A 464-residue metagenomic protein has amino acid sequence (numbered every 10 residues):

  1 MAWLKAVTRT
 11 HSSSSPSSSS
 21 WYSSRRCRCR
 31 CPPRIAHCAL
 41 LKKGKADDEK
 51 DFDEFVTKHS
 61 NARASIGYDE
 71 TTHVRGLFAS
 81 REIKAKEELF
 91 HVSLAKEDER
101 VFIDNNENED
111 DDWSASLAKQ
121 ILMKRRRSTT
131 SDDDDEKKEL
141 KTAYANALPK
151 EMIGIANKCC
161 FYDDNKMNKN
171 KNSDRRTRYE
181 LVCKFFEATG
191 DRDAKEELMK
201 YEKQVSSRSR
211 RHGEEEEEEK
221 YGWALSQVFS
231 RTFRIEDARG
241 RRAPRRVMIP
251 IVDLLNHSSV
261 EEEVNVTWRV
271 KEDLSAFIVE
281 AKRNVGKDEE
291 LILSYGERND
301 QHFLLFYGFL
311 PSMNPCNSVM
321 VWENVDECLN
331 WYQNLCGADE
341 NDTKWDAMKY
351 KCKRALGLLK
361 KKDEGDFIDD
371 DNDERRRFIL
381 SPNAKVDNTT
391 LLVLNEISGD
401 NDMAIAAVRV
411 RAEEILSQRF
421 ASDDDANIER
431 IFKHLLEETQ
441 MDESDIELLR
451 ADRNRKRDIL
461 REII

Functional and structural regions predicted by a protein language model:
M1-S24: N-terminal chloroplast transit peptides
W3, W21, I35-L41: Hydrophobic/aromatic hotspots within intrinsically disordered, low-complexity regions
T8-T10, A36-A39, T130: Ala/Thr-enriched low-complexity intrinsically disordered regions
S15, C31-P32: Intrinsically disordered Ser/Thr phosphorylation hotspots
C27-C31, C38: Cysteine-centered motifs
K43-K96, R100-N108, R125-S128, E136-I464: Long, positively charged leader/targeting segments at protein N-termini
W113-S114: Intrinsically disordered, low-complexity polar regions and short flexible loop motifs
